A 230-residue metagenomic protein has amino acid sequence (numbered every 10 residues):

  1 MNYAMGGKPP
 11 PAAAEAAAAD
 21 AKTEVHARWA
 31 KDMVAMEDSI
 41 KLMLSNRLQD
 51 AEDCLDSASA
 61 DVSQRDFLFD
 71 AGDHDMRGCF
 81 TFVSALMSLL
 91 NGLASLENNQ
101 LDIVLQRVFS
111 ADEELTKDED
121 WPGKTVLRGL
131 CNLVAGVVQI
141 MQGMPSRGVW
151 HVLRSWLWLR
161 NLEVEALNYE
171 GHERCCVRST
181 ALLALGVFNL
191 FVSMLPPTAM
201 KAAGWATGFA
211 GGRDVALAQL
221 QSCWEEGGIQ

Functional and structural regions predicted by a protein language model:
M1-D75: Eukaryotic intrinsically disordered, low-complexity segments enriched for acidic and Ser/Thr/Pro residues that serve as
A30-V34, L42, N46-D50, Q64-M76 (+1 more regions): Short coil/linker segments at helix-helix boundaries
